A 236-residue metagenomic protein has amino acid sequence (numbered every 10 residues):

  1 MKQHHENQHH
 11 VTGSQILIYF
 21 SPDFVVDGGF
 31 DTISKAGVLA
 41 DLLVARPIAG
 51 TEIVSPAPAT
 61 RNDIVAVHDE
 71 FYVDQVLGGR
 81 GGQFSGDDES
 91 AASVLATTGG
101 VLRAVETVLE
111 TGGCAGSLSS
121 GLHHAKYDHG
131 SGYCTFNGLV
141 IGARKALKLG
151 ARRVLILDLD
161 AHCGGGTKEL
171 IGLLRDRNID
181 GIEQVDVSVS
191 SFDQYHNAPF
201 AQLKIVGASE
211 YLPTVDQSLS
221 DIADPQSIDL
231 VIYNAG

Functional and structural regions predicted by a protein language model:
M1-Q3, G86: Generic secretory/membrane-interface signal
Q3, L17-I18, R175: Histidine- and aromatic-rich ligand-binding microenvironments
Q3-H10: Intrinsically disordered, low-complexity repeat/linker tracts enriched for polar/charged residues
V11-I141, Y211-T214, S218-S220: Metal-dependent C-N hydrolase catalytic cores
V67, L102, E106, S119-A235: Conserved alpha-helical scaffold segments that buttress catalytic/binding sites
